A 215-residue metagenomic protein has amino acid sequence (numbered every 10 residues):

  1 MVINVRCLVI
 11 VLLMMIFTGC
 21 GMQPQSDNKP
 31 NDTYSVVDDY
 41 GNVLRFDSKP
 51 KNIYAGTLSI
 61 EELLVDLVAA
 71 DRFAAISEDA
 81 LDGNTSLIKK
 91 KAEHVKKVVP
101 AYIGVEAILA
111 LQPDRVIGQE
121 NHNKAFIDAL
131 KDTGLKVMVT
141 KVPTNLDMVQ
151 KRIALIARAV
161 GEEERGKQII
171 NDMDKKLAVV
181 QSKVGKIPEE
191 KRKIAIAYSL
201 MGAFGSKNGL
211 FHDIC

Functional and structural regions predicted by a protein language model:
M1-V9: Positively charged n-region of N-terminal signal peptides that target proteins for export
V2-I3, G19-E62, E164-A195: Bacterial Sec-exported substrate-binding components of ABC uptake systems
L8-T18: Bacterial N-terminal signal peptides
N31, D39-G41, S48-K51, V68 (+5 more regions): Extracytoplasmic
V43, A125-A203: Extracytoplasmic substrate-binding proteins
A55-L111, R115-E120: A short, structured surface patch at a secondary-structure boundary
D82, F204-I214: Alpha-helical, coiled-coil/dimerization segments enriched in small aliphatic residues
V105-L109, I127, H212: Short hydrophobic/charged patches on amphipathic alpha-helices used for structural packing and interfaces
